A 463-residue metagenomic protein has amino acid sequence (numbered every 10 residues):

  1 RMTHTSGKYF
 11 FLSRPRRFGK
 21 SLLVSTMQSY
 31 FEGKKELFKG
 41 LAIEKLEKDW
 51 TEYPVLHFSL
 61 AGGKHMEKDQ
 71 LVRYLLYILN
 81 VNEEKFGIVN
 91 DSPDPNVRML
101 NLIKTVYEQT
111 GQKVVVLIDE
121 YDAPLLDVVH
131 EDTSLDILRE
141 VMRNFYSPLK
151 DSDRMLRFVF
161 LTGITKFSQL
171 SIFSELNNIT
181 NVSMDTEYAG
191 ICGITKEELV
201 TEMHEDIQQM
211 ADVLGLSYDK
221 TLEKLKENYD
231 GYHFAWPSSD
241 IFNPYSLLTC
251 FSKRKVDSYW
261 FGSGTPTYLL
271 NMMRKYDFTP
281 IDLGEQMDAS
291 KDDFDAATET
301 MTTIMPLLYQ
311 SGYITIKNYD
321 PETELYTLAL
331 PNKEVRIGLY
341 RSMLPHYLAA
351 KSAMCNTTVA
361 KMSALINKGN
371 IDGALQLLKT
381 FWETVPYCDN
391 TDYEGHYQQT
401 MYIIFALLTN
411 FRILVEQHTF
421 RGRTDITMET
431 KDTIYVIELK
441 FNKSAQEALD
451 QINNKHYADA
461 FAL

Functional and structural regions predicted by a protein language model:
R1-Y393, L408-T409: Phosphate-binding site recognition
R16, K166, T430, K440-K443: A short beta-strand motif that forms part of the nucleic acid-binding face of small beta-barrel RNA-binding folds
V106-T110, I404-D432: Active-site metal-binding core of divalent-cation-utilizing nuclease and nuclease-like domains
M142-S147, I452-A460: Short, well-ordered amphipathic alpha-helices
K317-N318, R412-E416, T424, I434-E438 (+1 more regions): Extended hydrophobic-aromatic, low-complexity segments
M401, T424-F441, K455: Conserved catalytic cores of phosphodiester-cleaving nucleases, focusing on short active-site segments
F441, A445, L449, A458-L463: Nucleic-acid nuclease catalytic cores
